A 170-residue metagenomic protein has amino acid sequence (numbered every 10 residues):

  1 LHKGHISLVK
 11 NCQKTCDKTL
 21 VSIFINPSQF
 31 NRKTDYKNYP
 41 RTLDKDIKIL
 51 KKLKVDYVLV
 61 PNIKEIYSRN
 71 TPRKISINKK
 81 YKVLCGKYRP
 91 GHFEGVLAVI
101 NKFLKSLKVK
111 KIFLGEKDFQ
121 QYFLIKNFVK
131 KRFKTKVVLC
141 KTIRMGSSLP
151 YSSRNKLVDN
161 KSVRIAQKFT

Functional and structural regions predicted by a protein language model:
L1-T170: Nucleotidyltransferase catalytic core that binds NTPs
